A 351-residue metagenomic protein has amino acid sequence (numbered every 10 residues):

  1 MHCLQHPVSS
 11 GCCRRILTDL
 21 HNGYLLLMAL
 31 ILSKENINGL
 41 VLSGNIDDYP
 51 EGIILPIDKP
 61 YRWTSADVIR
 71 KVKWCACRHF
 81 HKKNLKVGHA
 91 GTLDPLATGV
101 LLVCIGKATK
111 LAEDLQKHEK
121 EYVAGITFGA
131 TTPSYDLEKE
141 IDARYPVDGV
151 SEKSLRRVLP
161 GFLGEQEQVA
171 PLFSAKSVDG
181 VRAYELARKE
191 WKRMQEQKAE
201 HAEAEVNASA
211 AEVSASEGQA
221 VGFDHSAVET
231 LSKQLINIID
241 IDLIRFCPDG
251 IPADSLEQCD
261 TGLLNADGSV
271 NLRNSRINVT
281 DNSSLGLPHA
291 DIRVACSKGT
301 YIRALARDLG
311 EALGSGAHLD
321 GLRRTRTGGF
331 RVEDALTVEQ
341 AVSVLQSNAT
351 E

Functional and structural regions predicted by a protein language model:
H2, C12-C13, L17-E351: Catalytic/RNA-binding core of pseudouridine synthases
H6: Cationic, low-complexity basic patches in intrinsically disordered or flexible, solvent-exposed regions
